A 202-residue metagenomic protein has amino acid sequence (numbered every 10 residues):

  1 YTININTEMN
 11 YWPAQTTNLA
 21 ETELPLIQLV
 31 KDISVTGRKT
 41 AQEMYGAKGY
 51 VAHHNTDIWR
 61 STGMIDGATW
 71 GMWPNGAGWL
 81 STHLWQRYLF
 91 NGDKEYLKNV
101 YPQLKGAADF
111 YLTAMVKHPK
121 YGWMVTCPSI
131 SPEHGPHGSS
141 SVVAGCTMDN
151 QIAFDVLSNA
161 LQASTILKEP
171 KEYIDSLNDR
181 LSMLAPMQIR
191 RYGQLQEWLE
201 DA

Functional and structural regions predicted by a protein language model:
Y1, K48-L97, L112-D175: The feature captures the catalytic groove of carbohydrate-active enzymes
Y1-L24, I33, H134-A202: Extended ligand-binding clefts on enzyme/binding-domain cores
Y1-N99, R191-A202: Substrate-binding groove/exosite segments of carbohydrate-active enzymes
I27-A41, Q103-H118, R180-Y192: Long, well-ordered core segments of solenoidal/helical folds
N99-P102, G106, M148: A general alpha-helical scaffold signature found inside nucleotide-binding enzyme cores
